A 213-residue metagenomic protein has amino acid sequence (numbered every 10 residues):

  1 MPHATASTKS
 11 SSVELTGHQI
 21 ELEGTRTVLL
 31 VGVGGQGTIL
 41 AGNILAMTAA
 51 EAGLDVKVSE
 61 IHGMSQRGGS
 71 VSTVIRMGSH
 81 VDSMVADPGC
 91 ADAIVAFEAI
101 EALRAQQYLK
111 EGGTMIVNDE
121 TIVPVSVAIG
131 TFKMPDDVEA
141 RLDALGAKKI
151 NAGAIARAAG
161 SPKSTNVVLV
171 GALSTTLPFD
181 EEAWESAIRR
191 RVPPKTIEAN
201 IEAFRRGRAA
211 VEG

Functional and structural regions predicted by a protein language model:
P2-G213: Active-site cofactor/cluster-binding pocket
